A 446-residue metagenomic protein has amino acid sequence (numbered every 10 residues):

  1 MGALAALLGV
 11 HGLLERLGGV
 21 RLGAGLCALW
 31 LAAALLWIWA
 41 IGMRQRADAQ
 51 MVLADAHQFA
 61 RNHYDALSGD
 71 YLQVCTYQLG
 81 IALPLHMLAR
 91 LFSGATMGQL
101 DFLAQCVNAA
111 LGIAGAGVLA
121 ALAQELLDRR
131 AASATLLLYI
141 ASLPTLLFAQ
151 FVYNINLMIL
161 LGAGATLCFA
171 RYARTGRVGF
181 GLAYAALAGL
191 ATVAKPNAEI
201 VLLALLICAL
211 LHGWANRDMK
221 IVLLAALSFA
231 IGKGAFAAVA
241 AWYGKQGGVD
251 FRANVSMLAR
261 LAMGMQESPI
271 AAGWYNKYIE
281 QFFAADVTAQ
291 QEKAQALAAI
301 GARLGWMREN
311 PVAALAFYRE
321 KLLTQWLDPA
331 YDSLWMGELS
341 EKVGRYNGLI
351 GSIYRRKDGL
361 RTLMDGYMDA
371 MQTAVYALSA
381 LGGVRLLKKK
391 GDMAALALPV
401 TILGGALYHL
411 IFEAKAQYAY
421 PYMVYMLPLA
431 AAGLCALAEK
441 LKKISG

Functional and structural regions predicted by a protein language model:
M1, Q99, L103, E320-L398: Membrane-interface anchor segments at the N-terminal boundary of transmembrane helices in multi-pass membrane enzymes
M1-W37, I221-S228: Start-transfer (signal-anchor) and selected internal transmembrane alpha helices of multi-pass inner/ER membrane
W30, N108, T135-A141, A188 (+1 more regions): Short helix- or helix-capping micro-motifs that position conserved polar/aromatic residues at function-defining sites
I41-H57, R61-L88, A95-Q99, Q295-A296 (+2 more regions): Extracytoplasmic catalytic/substrate-binding loops of multi-pass membrane glycan-assembly enzymes
C106-L126, G164, A377-L381: Transmembrane-helix motifs of polytopic, lipid-linked glycan transferases
L127, A165-F180, L211-A215: Membrane-interface transmembrane helices that cradle and orient dolichyl/undecaprenyl
P144-M158: Short acidic/glycine- and proline-prone juxtamembrane loop motifs at membrane-interface regions of multi-pass membrane
A241-G344: Membrane-proximal stem/loop segments at transmembrane-domain junctions that anchor or position
